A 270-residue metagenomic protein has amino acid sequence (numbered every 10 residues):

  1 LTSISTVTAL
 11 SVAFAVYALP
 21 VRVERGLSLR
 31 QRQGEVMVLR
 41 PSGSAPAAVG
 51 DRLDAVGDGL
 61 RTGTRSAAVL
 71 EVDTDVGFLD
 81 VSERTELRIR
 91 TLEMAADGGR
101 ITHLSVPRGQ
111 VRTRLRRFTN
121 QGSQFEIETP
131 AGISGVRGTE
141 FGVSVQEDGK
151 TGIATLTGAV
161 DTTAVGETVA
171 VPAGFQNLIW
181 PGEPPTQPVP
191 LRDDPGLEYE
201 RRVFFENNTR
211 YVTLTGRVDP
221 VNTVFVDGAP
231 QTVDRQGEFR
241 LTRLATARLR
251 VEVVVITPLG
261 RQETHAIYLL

Functional and structural regions predicted by a protein language model:
S3-A13: Bacterial N-terminal signal peptides
A15-Y211, R217, A229: Flexible, surface-exposed loop/linker segments and immediately adjacent secondary-structure boundaries
T223-F225: Beta-strand signatures of extracellular beta-sandwich domains
P230-R235: Short beta-strand segments within Ig-like beta-sandwich modules, predominantly Fibronectin type-III
G237-L241: Short strand-edge motifs at loop-to-beta-strand transitions and within beta-strands of extracellular beta-rich domains
T242-L249: Surface-exposed, short loops/turns at beta-strand junctions within beta-sandwich domains
L259-L270: Edge beta-strands of extracellular beta-sandwich domains
